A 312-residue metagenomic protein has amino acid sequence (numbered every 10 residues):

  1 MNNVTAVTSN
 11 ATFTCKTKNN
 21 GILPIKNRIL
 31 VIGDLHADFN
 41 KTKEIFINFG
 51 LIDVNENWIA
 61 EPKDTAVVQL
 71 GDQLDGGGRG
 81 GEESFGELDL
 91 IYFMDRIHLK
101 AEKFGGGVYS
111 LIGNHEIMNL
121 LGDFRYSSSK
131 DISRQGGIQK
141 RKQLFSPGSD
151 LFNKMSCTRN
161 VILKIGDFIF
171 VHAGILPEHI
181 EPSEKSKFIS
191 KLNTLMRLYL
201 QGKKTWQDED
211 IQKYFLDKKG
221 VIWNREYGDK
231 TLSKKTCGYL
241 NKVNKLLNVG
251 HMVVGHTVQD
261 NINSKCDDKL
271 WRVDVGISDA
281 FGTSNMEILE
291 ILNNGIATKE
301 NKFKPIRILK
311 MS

Functional and structural regions predicted by a protein language model:
M1-S312: Feature recognizes metal-dependent phosphohydrolase scaffolds
